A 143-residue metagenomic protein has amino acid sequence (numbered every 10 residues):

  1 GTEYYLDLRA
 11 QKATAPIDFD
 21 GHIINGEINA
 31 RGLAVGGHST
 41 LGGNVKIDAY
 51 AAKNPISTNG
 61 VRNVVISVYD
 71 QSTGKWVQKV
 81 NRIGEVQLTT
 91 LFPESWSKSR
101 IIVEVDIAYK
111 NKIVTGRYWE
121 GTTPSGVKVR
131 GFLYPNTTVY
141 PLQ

Functional and structural regions predicted by a protein language model:
G1-R117, G121: N-terminal "domain-start" segment
G116-Q143: C-terminal or internal capping secondary-structure element at the end of a domain, subdomain, or sheet
